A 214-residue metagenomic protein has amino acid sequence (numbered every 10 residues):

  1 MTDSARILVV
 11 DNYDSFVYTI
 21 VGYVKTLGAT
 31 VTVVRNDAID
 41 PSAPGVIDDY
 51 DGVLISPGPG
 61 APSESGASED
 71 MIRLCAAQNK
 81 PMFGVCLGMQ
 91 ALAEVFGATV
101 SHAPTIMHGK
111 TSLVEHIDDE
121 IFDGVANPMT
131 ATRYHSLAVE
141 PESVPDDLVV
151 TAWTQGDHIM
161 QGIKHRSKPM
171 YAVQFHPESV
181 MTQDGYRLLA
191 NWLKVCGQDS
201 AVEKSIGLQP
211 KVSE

Functional and structural regions predicted by a protein language model:
T2-L8: Extreme N-terminal starter segment of soluble prokaryotic enzymes
R6, T30, D51-G52, P81-F83 (+2 more regions): Structural signature of beta-strand start/N-cap positions in the alpha/beta core of ABC transporter nucleotide-binding
V21-T30: Two-component/phosphorelay signaling modules centered on CheY-like receiver
T30-A38: A short beta-strand-loop structural module common to alpha/beta enzyme folds
D40-Y50, S143: Short amphipathic alpha-helix with an adjacent loop that forms part of the alpha/beta core around
D49-G124, P128, L189: Cysteine-nucleophile active-site neighborhood
E120-K168: Catalytic beta-strand/loop cores that center a nucleophilic Ser/Cys/Thr and support acyl-enzyme chemistry
V180-E214: Acyltransferase
